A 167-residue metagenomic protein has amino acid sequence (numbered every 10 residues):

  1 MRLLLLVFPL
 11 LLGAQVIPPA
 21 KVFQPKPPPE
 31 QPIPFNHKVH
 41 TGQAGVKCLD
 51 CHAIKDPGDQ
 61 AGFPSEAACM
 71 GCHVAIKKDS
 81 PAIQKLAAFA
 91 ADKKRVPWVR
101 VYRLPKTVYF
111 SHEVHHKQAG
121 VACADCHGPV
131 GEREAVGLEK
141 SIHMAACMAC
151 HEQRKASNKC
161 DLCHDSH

Functional and structural regions predicted by a protein language model:
R2-G13: Bacterial N-terminal signal peptides
G13-H167: Short sequence/structural segments immediately N-terminal
